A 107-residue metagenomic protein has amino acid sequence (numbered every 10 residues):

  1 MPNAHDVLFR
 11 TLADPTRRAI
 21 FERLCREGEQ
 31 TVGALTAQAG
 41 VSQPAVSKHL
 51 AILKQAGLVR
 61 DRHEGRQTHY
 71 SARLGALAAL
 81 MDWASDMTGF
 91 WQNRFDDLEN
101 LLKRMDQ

Functional and structural regions predicted by a protein language model:
P2-P44, E64-D82: N-terminal helix-turn-helix DNA-binding core of bacterial DNA-binding proteins
N3, K103-Q107: Generic C-terminal helix-cap and adjacent flexible tail
R17, V46-H49, W91: Generic structural signal for conserved hydrophobic packing positions in ordered secondary structure
E22, L50-A51: Core alpha-helical elements of the protein kinase catalytic domain, predominantly the helix directly N-terminal
A37, K48, K54-Q55: Alpha-helical residues within the helix-turn-helix
I52, H63: Alpha-helical DNA-recognition elements
H69-K103: Conserved segment of winged-helix/HTH DNA-binding domains
